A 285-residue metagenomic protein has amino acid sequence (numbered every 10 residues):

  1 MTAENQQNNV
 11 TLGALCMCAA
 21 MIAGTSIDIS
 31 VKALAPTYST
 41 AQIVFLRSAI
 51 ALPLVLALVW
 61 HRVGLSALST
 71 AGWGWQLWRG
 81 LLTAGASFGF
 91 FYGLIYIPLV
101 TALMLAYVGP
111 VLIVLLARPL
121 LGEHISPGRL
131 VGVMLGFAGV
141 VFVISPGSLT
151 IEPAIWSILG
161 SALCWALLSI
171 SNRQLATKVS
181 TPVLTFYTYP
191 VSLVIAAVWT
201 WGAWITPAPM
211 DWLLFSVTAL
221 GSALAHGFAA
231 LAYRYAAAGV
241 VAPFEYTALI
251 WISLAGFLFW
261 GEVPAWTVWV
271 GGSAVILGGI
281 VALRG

Functional and structural regions predicted by a protein language model:
T11-A19, V59-W60, G64-G89, P153-S161 (+1 more regions): Loop-to-transmembrane-helix transition segments
L12-G13, T37-G85, C164-L168, Y187-G202: Transmembrane alpha-helices of multi-pass small-molecule transport proteins
M21-S26, L56, G80-F88, P110-L115 (+7 more regions): Hydrophobic/small/kink-forming positions within alpha-helical transmembrane segments of polytopic membrane proteins
I29-K32, T40, V55, G147-P207 (+1 more regions): Transmembrane alpha-helical segments that form core, pore/gating elements of small-molecule transporters/exporters
S39-A51, Y92-G109, I151-C164, A208-S222 (+2 more regions): Structural signature of hydrophobic alpha-helical transmembrane segments
L46, A102-V108, L175-V191, H226-F257 (+1 more regions): Helix-helix packing/entry segments at the starts of transmembrane helices
Y92, G109-V131, I250-V270: C-terminal transmembrane-helix exit sites in multi-pass transporters
G128-I144, T267-R284: Hydrophobic transmembrane alpha-helices of multi-pass small-molecule transport proteins
